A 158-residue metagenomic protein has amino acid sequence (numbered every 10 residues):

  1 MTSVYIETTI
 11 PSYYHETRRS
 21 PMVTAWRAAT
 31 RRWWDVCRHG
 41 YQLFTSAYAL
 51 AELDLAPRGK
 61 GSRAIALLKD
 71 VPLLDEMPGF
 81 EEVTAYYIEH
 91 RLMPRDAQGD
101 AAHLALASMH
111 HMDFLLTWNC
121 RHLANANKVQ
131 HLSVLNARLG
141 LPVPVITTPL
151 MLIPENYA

Functional and structural regions predicted by a protein language model:
M1-T45, D54-R63, E89-R95, V129-L132 (+1 more regions): Short, well-structured N-terminal submotif of metal-dependent ribonuclease cores
S3, T17-P21, W26-R27, H110-A158: Acidic, PIN/NYN-like endoribonuclease modules and their adjacent C-terminal/linker elements
T8, A47, W118-C120: Short secondary-structure boundary segments
H39-L43, K69-P72, D113: Short active-site oxyanion
A47, M77-P78, P149-L150: Residues at the C-termini of beta-strands that transition into short coil/loop
A51-P78: A short, hydrophobic/aromatic-rich structural module that often spans a beta strand with its adjoining loop
P72-Q130, I153, A158: Active-site neighborhoods of divalent-metal-dependent phosphate/nucleic-acid chemistry enzymes
